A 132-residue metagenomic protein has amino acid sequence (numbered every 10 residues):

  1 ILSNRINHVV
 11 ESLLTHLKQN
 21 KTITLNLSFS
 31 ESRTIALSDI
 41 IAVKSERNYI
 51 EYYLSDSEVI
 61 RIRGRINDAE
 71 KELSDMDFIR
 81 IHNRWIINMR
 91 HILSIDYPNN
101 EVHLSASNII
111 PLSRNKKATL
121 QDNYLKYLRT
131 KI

Functional and structural regions predicted by a protein language model:
N4-P111: Conserved binding/recognition cores within well-folded domains
L125-I132: Short, charged, intrinsically disordered terminal tails
